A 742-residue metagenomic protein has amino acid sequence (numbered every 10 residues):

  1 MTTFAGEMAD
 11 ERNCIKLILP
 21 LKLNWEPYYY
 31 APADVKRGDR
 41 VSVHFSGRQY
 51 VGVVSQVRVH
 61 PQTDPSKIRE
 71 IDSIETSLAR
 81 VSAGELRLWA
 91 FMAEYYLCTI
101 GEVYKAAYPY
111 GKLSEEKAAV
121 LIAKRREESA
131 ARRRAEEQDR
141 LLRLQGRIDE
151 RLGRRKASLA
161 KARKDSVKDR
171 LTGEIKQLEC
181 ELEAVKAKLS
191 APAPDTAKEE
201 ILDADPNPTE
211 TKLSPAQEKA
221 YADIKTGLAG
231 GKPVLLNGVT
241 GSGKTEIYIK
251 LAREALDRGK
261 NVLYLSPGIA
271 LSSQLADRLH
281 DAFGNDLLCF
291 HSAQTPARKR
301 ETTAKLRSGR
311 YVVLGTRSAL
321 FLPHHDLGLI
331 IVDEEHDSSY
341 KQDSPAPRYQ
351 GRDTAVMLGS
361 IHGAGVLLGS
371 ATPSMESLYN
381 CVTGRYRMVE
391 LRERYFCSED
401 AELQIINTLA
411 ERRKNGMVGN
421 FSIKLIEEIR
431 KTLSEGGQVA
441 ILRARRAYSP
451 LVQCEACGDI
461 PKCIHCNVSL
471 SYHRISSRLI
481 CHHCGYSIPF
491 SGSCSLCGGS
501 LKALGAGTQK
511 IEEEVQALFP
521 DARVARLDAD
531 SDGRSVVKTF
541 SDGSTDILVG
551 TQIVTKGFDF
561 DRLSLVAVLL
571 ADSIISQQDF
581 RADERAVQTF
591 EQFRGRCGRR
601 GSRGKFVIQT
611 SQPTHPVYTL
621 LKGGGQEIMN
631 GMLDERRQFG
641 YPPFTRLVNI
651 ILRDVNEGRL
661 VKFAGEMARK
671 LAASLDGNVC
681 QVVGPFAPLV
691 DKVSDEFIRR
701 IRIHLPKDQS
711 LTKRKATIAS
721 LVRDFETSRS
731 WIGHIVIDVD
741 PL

Functional and structural regions predicted by a protein language model:
M1-V313, A319-L367, V382-S398, S674-G677 (+2 more regions): Accessory, non-ATPase domains that flank or precede helicase/AAA+ motor cores in DNA-metabolism machines
A9, H473-R474, D691-E696: Short, ordered beta-strand-loop transition motifs
Q56-R58, Y108, R443-R445, D528 (+3 more regions): A general secondary-structure junction signal
R69-I71, I406, G419-I423, E666 (+1 more regions): Short intrinsically disordered coil segments
A90-A93, I426, R430, E512 (+4 more regions): Generic solvent-exposed, charged/amphipathic alpha-helical segments that serve as macromolecular interface scaffolds
P208-A222, G230-V661, R700-I701, G733: Inter-lobe coupling/hinge segments of SF2-like helicase ATPases
Q438, E635-I718: Long, largely alpha-helical accessory region at the distal end of helicase-like NTP-driven motors
